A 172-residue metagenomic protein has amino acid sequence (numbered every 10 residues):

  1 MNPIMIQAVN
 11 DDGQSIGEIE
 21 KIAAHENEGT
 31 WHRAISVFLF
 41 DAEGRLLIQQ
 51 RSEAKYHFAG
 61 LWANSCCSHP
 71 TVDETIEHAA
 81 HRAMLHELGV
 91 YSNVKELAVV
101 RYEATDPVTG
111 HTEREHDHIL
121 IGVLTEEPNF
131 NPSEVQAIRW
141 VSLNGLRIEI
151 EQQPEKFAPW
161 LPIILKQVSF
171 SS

Functional and structural regions predicted by a protein language model:
M1-S36, F40-A42: Acidic, metal-coordinating catalytic segment for phosphate/diphosphate chemistry, firing primarily on the Nudix
A23, G60, V72, R101-P107 (+1 more regions): Nudix hydrolase/Nudix homology domain
T30, K55, A59, V72-D73 (+2 more regions): Hydrophobic alpha-helical segments and helix-packing faces
A34-C66: A glycine-rich, hydrophobic loop/mini-helix early in the fold
V37, C66, E96, H118-L120: A structural signal for short, well-ordered beta-strand segments
L47-I48, A63-L97: The catalytic Nudix box helix
